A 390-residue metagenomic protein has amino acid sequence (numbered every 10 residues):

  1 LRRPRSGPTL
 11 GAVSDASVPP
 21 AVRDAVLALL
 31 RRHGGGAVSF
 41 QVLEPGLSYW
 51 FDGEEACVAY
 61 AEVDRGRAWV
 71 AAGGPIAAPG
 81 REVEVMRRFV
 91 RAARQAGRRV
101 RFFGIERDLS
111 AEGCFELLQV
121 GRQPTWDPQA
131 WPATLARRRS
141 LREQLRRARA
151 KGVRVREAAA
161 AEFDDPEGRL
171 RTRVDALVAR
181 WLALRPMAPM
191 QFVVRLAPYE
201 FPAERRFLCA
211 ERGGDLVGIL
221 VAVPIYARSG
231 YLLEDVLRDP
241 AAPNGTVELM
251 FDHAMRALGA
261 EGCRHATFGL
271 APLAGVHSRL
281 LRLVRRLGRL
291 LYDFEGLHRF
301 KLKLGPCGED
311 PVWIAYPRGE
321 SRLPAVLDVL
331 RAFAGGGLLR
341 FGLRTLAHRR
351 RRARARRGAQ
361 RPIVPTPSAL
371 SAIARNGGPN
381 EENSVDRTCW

Functional and structural regions predicted by a protein language model:
P8-T9: Short, positively charged and aromatic/hydrophobic N-terminal segments
D15-V70, R101-L117, A130-R147, G152-H277 (+3 more regions): A conserved beta-strand-loop-helix scaffold within acyl/acetyltransferase catalytic domains
V63-A96, R146: Structured cytosolic domains appended to multi-pass membrane proteins
R279-L291: Catalytic lobes of large eukaryotic enzymes
S384-V385: Short, intrinsically disordered C-terminal tails of secreted or membrane-associated proteins
